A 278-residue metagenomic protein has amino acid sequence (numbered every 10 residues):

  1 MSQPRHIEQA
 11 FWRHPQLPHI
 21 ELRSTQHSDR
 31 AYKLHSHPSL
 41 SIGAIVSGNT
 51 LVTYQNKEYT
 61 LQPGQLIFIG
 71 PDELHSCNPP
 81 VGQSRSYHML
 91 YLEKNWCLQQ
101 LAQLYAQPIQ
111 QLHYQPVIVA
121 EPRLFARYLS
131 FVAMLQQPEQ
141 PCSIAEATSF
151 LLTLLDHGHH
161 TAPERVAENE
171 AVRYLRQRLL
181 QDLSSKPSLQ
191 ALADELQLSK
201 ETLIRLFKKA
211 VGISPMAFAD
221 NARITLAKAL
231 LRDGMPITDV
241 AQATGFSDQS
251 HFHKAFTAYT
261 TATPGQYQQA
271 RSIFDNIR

Functional and structural regions predicted by a protein language model:
M1-I7: Hydrophobic membrane-targeting segments
Q9-I109: N-terminal regulatory/effector-sensing and dimerization cores that precede helix-turn-helix DNA-binding domains
I42, L90, I144-A147, D248: Generic structural signal for conserved hydrophobic packing positions in ordered secondary structure
G48, N56, G212, G245 (+2 more regions): Conserved phosphate-binding and hydrolysis motifs of nucleotide-dependent enzymes
G64, L203-F207, H251-F252, F256: Short hydrophobic/aromatic patch on the recognition helix
P108-P122, A133-S199, K209-N221: Short, Lys/Arg-enriched, Trp-marked, Pro/Gly-tolerant hinge/linker segments that flank
Q177-Q181, K186, Q190, K208-H253 (+1 more regions): Terminal helix-turn-helix DNA-binding modules in bacterial transcription factors
